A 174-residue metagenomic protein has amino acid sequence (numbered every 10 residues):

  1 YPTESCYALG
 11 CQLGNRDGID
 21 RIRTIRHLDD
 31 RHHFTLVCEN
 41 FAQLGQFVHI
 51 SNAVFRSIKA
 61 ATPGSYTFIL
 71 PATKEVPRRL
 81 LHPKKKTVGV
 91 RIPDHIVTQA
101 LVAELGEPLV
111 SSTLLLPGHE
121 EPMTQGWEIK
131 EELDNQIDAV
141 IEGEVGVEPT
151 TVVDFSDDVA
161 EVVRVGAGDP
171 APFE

Functional and structural regions predicted by a protein language model:
P2-E174: Active-site-adjacent structural elements in enzyme catalytic cores
